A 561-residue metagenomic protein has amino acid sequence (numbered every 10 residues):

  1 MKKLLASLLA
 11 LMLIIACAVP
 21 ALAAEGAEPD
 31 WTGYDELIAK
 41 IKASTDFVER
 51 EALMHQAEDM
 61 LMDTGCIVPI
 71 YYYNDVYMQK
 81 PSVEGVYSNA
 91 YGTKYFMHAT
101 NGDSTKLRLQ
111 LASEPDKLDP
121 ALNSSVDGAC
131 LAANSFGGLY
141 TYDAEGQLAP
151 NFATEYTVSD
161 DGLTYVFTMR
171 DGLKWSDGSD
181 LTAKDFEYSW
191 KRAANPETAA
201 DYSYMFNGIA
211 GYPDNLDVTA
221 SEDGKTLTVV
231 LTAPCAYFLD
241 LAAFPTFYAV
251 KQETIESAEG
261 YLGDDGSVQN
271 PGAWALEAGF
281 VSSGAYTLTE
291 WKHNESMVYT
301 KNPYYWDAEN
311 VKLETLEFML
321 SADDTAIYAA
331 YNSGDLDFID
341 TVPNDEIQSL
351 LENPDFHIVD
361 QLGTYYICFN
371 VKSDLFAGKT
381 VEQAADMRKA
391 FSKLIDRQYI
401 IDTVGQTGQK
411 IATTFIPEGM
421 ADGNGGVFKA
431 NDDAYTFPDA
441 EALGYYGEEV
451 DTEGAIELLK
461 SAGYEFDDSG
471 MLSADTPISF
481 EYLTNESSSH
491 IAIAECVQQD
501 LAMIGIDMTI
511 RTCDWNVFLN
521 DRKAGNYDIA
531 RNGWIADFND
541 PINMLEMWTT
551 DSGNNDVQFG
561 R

Functional and structural regions predicted by a protein language model:
E25-L107, L394-N431, S489-Q498, R522-R561: Detector for C-terminal structural segments
A27, F47, Y73-D75, H293 (+2 more regions): Ligand/substrate-recognition segments at binding pockets and active sites
D30-G33, Q56, T300, E382-Q499: Append "and occasionally in soluble cytosolic enzymes with long acidic Gly/Pro-rich linkers
E49, T154-Y202, T228-V230, I327-A330 (+2 more regions): Aromatic- and charge-enriched surface segment that lines or borders ligand/interaction sites
P69-Y71, Y77-M78, Y91, Q110-D160 (+1 more regions): N-terminal lobe/hinge region of extracytoplasmic solute-binding protein
S82, T157, S203-L262: Surface-exposed binding/hinge segments that line and control ligand-binding clefts or catalytic entry sites
K117, N123-V126, A133, T141-Q147 (+6 more regions): Gly/Pro-rich hinge or "lid" segments in bacterial periplasmic/extracellular proteins
W190, P303-S349, D507-T509, D514: Ligand-site clamp/hinge motif
